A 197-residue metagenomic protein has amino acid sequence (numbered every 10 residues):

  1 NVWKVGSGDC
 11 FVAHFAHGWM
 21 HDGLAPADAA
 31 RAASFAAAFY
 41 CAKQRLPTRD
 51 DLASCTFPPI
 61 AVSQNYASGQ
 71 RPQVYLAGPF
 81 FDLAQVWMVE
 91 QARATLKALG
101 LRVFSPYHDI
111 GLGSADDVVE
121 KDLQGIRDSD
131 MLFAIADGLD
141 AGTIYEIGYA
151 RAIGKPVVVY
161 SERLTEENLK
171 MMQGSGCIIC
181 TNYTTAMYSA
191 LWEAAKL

Functional and structural regions predicted by a protein language model:
N1-G69: Conserved phosphate-binding/catalytic region of the ribokinase-like
A38-A84, M88, A92-K97, P106-G111: Charged C-terminal helix
G100, D128-D130, S175-G176: Short, well-ordered alpha-helix to beta-strand connector turns
G111-A134, G142-E146: TIR-domain catalytic/interaction hotspot
L132-F133, V157, I178-I179: Short, well-ordered beta-strand core segments
G138-V159: Amphipathic helical hotspot of TIR/SEFIR-family domains
E162-G174: Short, glycine/polar-rich helix-capping loops at beta-to-alpha or helix-loop-helix junctions that flank or form
S175-A190: Short acidic-hydrophobic, aromatic-tinged amphipathic segments that line or gate anion-handling sites
